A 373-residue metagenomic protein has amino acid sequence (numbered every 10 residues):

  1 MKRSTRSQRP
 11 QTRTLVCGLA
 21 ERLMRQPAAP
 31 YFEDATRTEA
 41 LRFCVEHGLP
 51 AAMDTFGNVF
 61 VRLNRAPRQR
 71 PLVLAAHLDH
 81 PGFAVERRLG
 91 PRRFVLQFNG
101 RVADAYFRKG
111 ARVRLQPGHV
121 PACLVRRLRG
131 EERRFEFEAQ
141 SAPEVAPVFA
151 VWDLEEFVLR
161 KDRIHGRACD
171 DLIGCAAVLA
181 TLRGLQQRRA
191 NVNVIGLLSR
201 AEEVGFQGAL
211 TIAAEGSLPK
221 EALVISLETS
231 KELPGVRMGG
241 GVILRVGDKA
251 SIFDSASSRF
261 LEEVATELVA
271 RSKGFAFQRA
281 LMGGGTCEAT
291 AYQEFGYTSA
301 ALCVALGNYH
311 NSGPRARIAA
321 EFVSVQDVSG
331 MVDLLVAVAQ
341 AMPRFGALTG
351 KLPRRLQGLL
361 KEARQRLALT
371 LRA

Functional and structural regions predicted by a protein language model:
M1-A373: N-terminal hydrophobic/helix-forming segments and targeting peptides
